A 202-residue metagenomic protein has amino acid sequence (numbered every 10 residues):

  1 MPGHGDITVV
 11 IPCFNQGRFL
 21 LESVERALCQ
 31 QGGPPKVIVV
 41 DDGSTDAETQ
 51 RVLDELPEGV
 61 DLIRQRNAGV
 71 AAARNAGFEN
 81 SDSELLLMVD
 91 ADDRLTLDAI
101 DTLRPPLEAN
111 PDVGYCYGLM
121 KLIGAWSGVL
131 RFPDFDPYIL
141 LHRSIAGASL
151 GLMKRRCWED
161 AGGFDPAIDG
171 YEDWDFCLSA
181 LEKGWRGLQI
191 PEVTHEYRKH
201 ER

Functional and structural regions predicted by a protein language model:
M1-R26: N-proximal low-complexity "stem/linker" segments adjacent to membrane-targeting elements
E25-P34: Short, acidic, metal-binding catalytic loop of nucleotide-sugar glycosyltransferases
D41-Q50, D90: A conserved acidic beta->alpha catalytic loop
Q65-S81: Glycine-rich, basic loop-to-helix element that forms the pyrophosphate-binding segment of sugar-nucleotide handling
L86: Short aromatic/hydrophobic "clamp" motif used to bind/position activated sugar donors
D98-V129: Conserved donor NDP-sugar-binding/catalytic core segment of glycosyltransferases
L119, G187-T194: Catalytic beta-strand/loop signature of glycosyltransferases that borders the donor
D169-F176: Acidic donor-binding loop at a coil-to-helix junction in glycosyltransferase catalytic cores that engages
